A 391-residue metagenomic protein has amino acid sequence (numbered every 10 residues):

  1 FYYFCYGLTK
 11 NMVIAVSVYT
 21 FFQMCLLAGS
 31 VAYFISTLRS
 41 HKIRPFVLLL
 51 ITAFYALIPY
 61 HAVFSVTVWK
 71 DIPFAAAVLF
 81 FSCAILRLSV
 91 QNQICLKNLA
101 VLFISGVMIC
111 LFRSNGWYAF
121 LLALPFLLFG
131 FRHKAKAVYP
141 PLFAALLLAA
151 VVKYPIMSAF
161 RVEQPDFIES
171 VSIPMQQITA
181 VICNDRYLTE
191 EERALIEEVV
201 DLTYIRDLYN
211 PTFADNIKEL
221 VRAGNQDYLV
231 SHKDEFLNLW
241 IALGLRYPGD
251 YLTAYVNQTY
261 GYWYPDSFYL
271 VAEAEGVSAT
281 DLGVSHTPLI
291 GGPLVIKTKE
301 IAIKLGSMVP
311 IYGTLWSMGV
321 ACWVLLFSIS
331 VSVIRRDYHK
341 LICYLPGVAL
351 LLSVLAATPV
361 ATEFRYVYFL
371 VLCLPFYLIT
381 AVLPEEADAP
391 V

Functional and structural regions predicted by a protein language model:
G7-G29, F64: Loop-to-helix entry region of an early transmembrane alpha helix in multi-pass inner-membrane enzymes
I14-V18, T253, N257-Y344: Membrane-interface anchor segments at the N-terminal boundary of transmembrane helices in multi-pass membrane enzymes
F21-K42, F80: Transmembrane-helix motifs of polytopic, lipid-linked glycan transferases
L48-P59, L79, G106, C110: Short helix- or helix-capping micro-motifs that position conserved polar/aromatic residues at function-defining sites
V63-P73: Short acidic/glycine- and proline-prone juxtamembrane loop motifs at membrane-interface regions of multi-pass membrane
F74-Q91, I104-G106, A123-L124, C373-Y377: Specific aromatic-rich, kink-prone transmembrane helix
N98-R113, L124-P125, A144-A150: Membrane-interface alpha helices of multi-pass inner-membrane proteins
V162-G291: Membrane-proximal stem/loop segments at transmembrane-domain junctions that anchor or position
